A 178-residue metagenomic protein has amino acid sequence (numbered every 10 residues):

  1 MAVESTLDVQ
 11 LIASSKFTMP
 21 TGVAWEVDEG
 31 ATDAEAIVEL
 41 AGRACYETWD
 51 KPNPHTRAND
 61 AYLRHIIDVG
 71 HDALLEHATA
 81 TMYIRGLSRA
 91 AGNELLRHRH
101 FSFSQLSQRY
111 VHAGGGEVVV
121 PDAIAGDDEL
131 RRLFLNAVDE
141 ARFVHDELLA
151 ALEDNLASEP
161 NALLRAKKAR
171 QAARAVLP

Functional and structural regions predicted by a protein language model:
M1-P178: Family-specific signature for flavin-dependent thymidylate synthase
